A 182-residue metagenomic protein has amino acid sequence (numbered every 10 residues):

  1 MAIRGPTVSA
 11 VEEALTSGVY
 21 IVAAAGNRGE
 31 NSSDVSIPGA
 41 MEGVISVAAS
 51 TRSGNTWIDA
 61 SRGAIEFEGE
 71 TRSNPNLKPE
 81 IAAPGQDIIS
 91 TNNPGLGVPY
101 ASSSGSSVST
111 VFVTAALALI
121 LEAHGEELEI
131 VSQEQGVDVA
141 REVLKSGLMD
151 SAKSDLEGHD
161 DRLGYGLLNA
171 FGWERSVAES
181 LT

Functional and structural regions predicted by a protein language model:
M1-G43, N76, N93-V111, H159-R162: Substrate-binding/access-modulating region of protease and related hydrolase catalytic domains
S9-E13, G39-I45, T114-L119, E142 (+3 more regions): Solvent-exposed, polar/charged alpha-helical surfaces in well-ordered, non-transmembrane soluble domains, broadly
L15, Y20-A24, I45-A48, P79-A83 (+4 more regions): Structural recognition of the beta-strand scaffold that forms the well-ordered cores of secreted hydrolase catalytic
T16, A40-V44, I65, E70-K78 (+1 more regions): Subtilisin-like serine protease catalytic core
A25-G29, S50-S53, M149-S154: Acidic, glycine-rich active-site loops and adjacent beta-strand->loop/helix elements that engage anionic groups
G26, A170-T182: Secreted peptidase-domain scaffold signal
D34, G85-H159: Hydrolase catalytic cores
T51-V111: Catalytic-core environment of secreted peptidases
